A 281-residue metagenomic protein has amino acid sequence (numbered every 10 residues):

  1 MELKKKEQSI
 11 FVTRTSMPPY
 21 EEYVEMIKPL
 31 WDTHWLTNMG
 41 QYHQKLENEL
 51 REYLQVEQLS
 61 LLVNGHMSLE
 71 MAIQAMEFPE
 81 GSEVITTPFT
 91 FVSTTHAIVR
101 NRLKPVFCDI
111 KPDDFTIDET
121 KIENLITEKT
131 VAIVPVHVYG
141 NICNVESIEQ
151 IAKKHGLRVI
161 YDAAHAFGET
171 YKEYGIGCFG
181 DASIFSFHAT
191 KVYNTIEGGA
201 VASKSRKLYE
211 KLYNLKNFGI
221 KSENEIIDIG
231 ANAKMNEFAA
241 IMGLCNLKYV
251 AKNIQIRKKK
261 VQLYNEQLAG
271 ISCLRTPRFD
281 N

Functional and structural regions predicted by a protein language model:
M1-L36: N-terminal "arm"/small-domain region of PLP-dependent enzymes with the aminotransferase-like
W35, M39-E83, A97-D109, Y174: Phosphate-binding glycine-rich loop
Q41-E49, Y53-L59, T120, N124 (+4 more regions): PLP-dependent aminotransferase class I/II
S60, I85, V106, V159-I160 (+2 more regions): Structural detector of well-ordered beta-strand residues that form the stable sheet scaffold of enzyme domains
Q74-A163, T170: PLP-dependent aminotransferase-like
Y161-T195, S222-I227: Conserved active-site segment immediately N-terminal to the catalytic lysine that forms the internal aldimine
C178-N214, E237: Active-site PLP attachment segment
